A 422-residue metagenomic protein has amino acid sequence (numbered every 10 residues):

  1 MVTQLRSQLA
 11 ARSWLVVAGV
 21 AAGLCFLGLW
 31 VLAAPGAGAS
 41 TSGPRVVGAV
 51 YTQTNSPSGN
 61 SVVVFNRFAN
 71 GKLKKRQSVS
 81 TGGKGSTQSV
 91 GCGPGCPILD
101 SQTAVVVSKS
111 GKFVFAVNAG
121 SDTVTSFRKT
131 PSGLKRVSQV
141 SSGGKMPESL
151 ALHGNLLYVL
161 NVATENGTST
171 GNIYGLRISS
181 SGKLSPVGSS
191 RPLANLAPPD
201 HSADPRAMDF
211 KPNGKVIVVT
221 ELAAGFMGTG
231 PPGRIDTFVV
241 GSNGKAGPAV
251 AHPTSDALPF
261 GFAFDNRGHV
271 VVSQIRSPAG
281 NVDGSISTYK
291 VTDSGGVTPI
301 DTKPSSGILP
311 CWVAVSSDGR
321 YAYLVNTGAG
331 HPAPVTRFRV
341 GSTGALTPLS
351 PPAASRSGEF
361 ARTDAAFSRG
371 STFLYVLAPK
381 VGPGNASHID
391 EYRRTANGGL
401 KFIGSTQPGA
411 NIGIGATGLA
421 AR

Functional and structural regions predicted by a protein language model:
L27-V46, N55, F226, G244: C-terminal region of N-terminal signal peptides and the immediate post-cleavage residues of exported proteins
R45, G83-V107, S142-L156, E165 (+6 more regions): Beta-rich, blade/repeat-based domains predominating in secreted/periplasmic proteins but also intracellular
T52, A116, V159, V218-T220 (+3 more regions): Residue position within the beta-strands of beta-propeller blades
S56, F68, G120, A163-E165 (+4 more regions): Residue-level signature of beta-propeller blades and closely related beta-rich strand-turn architectures in secreted
G59-V63, T123, G167-Y174, M227-D236 (+3 more regions): Structural motif
F65-K72, F127-S132, R177-L184, T237-K245 (+3 more regions): Short loop/turn segments immediately following beta-strands, especially the blade-tip and inter-blade linker loops
R76-G95, K135-V140, G188-P198, G247-P253 (+3 more regions): A short beta-strand motif characteristic of beta-propeller blades
S387-R422: Blade-level signature of beta-propeller repeat domains, shared across WD40, Kelch, NHL, RCC1 and BNR/Asp-box propellers
